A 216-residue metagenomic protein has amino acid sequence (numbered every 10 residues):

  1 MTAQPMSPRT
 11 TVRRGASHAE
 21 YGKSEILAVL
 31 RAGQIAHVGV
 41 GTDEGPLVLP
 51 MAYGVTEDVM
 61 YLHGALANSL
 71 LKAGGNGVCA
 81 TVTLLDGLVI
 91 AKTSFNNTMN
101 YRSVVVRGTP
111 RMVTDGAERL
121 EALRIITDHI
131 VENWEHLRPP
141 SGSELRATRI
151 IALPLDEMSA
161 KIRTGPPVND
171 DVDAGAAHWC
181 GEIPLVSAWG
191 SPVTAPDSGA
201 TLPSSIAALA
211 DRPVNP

Functional and structural regions predicted by a protein language model:
M1-R9, E118-P216: C-terminal edge-of-domain segments
A3-Y61: An N-terminal domain-cap segment
H37-V40, K92-S94, P110-D115, W134-G142: Short helix-to-loop capping/linker segments positioned immediately adjacent to catalytic or ligand/cofactor-binding
G39, G54, H63, T81-T83 (+5 more regions): Residues in well-ordered beta-strands of folded domains
D43-G45, T98-R102, L145: A generic structural micro-feature
D43-G45, Y53-Y61, L66-S69, L84-L88 (+1 more regions): Short, charged/polar surface micro-motifs in flexible loops or helix N-caps
V59, G77, S103, T109 (+2 more regions): Structural motif
L66-I125: Short, structured beta-strand-loop surface elements
